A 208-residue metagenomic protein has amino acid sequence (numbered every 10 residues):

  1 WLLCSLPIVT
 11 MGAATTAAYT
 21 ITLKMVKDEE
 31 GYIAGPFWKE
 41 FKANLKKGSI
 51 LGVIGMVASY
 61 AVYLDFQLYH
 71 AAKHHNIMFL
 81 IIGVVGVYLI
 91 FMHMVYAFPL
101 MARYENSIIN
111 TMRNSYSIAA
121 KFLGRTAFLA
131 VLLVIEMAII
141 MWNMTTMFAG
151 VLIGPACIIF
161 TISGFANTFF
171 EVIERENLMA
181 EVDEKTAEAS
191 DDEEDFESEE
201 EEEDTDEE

Functional and structural regions predicted by a protein language model:
W1-E208: Hydrophobic alpha-helical membrane segments
